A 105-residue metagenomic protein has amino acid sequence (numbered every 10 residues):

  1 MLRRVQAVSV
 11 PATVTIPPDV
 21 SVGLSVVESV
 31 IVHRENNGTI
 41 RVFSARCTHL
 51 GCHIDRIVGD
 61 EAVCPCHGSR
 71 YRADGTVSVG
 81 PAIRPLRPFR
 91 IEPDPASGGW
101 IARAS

Functional and structural regions predicted by a protein language model:
M1-G59, P85-S105: N-terminal pre-ligand scaffold of iron-sulfur
E61-G68, S78-R87: Short cysteine/histidine-rich metal-coordination sites, predominantly Zn2+-binding motifs
A73-D74: Extracellular/periplasmic metallocenter environments
